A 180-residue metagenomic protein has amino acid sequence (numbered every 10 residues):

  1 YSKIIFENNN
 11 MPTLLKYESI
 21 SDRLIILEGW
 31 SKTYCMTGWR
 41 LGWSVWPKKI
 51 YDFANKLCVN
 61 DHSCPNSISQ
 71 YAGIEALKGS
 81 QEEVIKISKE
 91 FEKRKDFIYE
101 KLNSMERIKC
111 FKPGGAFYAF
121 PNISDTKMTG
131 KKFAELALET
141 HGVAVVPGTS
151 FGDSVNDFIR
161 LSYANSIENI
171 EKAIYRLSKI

Functional and structural regions predicted by a protein language model:
Y1-I180: PLP-dependent class I/II
